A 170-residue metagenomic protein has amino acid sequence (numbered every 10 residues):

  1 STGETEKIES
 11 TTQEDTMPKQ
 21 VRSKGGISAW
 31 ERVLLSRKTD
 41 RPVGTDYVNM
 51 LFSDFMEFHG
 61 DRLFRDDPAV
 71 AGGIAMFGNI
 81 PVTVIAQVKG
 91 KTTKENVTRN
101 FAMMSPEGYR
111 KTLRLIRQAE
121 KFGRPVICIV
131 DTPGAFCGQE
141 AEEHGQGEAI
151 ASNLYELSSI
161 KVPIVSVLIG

Functional and structural regions predicted by a protein language model:
S1-G170: Terminal-region recognition feature
